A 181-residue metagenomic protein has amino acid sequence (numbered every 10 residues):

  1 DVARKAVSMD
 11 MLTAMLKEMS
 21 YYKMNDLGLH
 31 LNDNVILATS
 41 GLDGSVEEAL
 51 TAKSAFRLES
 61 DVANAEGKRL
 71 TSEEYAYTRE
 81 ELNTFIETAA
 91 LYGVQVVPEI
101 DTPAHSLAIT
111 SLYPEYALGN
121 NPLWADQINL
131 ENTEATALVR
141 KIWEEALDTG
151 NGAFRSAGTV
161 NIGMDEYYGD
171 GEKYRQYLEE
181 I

Functional and structural regions predicted by a protein language model:
D1-K5, N32-I36, D101-H105, D165-Y167: Active-site beta-loop-alpha junctions enriched in small/polar residues
D1-M11, Y21, A125-A135: Active-site mouth loops of central-metabolism enzymes
M9-K17, N83, E87, T133-E144 (+2 more regions): Amphipathic, non-transmembrane alpha-helical secondary structure
M11-N34: Catalytic domains of carbohydrate-active enzymes, especially glycoside hydrolases
K23-N25, A90-V96, G152-V160: Short, well-ordered coil/turn segments that N-cap beta-strands
N34-L91, S106-R140, N161, R175: Aromatic- and acidic-residue-enriched carbohydrate-binding clefts of CAZyme catalytic domains
I100-T102, L138-E172: Active-site groove signature of glycoside hydrolases
K173-I181: Extracytoplasmic, non-cytosolic globular domains
